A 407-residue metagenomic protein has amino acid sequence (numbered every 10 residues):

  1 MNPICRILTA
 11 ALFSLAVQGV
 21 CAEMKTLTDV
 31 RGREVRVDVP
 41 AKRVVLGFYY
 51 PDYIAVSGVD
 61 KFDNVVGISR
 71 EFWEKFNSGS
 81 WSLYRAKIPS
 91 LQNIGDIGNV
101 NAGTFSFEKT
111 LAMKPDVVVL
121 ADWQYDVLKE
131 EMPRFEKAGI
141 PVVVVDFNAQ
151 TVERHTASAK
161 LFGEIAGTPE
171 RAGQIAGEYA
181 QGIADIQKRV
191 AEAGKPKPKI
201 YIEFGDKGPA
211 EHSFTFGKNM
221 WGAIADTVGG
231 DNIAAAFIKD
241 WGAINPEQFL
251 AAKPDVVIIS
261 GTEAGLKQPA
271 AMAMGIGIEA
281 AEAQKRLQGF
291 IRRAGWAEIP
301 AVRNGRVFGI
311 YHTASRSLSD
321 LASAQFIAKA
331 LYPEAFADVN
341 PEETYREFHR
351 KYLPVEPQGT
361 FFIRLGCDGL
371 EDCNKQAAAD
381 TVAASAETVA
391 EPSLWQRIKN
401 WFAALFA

Functional and structural regions predicted by a protein language model:
M1-L8: Bacterial N-terminal signal peptides that target proteins for export
L8-Q18: Bacterial N-terminal signal peptides
V20-V56, E170-E203, F336-L405: Bacterial Sec-exported substrate-binding components of ABC uptake systems
V30-G32, Q92-S106, F237-P246: Short helix-initiation/N-cap motifs at beta->coil->alpha
G47, D52-A112, V117, A121-Q124 (+1 more regions): A short, structured surface patch at a secondary-structure boundary
W73-G79, Q124-E130, V145-S158, A193-M220: Extracytoplasmic ligand-binding site segments that recognize negatively charged/polar headgroups
G98, Q150-E164, G173, G177 (+3 more regions): Structured C-terminal subdomain patch of bacterial secreted/periplasmic proteins
F214, K218-D240, F308: His/Asp/Glu-enriched short active-site or ligand-binding loop at hydrolase and phosphoryl-transfer sites
